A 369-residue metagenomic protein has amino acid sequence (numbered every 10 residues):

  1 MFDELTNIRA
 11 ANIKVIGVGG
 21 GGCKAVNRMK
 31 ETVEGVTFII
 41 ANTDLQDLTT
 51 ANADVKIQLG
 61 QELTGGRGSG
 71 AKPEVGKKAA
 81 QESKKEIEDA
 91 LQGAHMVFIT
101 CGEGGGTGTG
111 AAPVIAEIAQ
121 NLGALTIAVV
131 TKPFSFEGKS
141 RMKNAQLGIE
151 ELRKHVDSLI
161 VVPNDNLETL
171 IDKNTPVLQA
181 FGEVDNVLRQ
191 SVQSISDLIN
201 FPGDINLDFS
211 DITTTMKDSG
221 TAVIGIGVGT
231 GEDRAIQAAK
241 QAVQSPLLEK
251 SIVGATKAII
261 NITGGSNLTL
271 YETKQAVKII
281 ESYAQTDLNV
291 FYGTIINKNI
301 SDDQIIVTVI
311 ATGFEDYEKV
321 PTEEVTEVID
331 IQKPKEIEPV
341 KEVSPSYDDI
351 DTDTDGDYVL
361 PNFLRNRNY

Functional and structural regions predicted by a protein language model:
M1-Y369: Tubulin/FtsZ superfamily GTPase core signature
